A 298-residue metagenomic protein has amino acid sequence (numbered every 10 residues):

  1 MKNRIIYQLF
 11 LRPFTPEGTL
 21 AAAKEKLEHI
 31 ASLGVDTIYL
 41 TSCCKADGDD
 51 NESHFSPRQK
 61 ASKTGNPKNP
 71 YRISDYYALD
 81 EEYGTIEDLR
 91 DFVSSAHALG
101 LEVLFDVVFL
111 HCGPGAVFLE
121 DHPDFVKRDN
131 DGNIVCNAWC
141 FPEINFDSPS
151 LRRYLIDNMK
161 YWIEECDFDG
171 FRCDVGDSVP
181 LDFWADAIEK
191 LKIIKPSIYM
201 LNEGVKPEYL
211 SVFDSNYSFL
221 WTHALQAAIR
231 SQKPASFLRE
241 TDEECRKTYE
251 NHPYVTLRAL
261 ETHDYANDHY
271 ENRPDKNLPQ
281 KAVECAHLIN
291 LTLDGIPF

Functional and structural regions predicted by a protein language model:
M1-G18, E28-D36, S42-C166, D186-K195: Substrate-binding/active-site clefts of carbohydrate-active enzymes
I5-L9, I38-L40, V103-F105, F171 (+3 more regions): Hydrophobic faces of well-ordered beta-strands that scaffold small-molecule active sites in alpha/beta enzyme cores
R12-F14, C43, V108-C112, G176-S178 (+2 more regions): Active-site beta-loop-alpha junctions enriched in small/polar residues
E17-E28, N272-P279: Short, polar loop/linker segments at the starts of domains and inter-domain junctions
A23-D36, V93-H97, E243-Y249, A286-L293: Short amphipathic alpha-helices and their capping/turn segments at secondary-structure boundaries
A46-N51, H111-A116, V179-D182, E208-S211 (+1 more regions): Short catalytic/ligand-binding loop motif for oxyanion handling, primarily in non-cytosolic enzymes, centered on
E164, D174-T256: Active-site-proximal helices and loops of the catalytic beta/alpha 8
E244-F298: Active-site-proximal substrate-binding groove within the catalytic cores of carbohydrate-active enzymes
